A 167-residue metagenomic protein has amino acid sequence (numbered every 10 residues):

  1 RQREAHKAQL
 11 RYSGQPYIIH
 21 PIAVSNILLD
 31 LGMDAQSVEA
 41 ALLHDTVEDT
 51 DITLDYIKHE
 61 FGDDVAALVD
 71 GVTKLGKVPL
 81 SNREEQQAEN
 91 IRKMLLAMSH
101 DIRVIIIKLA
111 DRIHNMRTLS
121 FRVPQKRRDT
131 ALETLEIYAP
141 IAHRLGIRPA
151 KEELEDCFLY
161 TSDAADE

Functional and structural regions predicted by a protein language model:
R1-D163: Active-site helical microenvironments for divalent-metal-assisted chemistry
D166-E167: Disulfide-stabilized cysteine-rich extracellular repeat microdomains
